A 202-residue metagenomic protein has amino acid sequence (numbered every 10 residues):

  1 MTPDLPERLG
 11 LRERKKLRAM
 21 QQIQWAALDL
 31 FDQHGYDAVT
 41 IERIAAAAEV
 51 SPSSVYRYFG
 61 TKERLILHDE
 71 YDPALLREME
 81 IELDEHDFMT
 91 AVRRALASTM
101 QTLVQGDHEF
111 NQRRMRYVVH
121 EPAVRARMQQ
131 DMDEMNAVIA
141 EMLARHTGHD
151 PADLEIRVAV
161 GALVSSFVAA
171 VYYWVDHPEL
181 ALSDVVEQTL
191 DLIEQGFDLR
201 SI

Functional and structural regions predicted by a protein language model:
M1-H34, A38-S53, L67, A74 (+2 more regions): Basic, helix-initiating cap at the start of DNA-binding domains
M1-P3, E179-I202: C-terminal peripheral helix-coil segments that are non-catalytic and often amphipathic
A46, G60-T61: Residue-level detection of the helix-turn-helix DNA-binding "recognition helix"
F59, E70: DNA major-groove recognition helix of helix-turn-helix
R77-R113: Hydrophobic alpha-helical connector segments
F110, V118, E141, D153-Y172 (+1 more regions): Hydrophobic alpha-helical segments that form the core of small-molecule binding pockets and/or dimer interfaces
P122-T147, L154-G161: Amphipathic alpha-helical packing segments from all-alpha helical-bundle domains
